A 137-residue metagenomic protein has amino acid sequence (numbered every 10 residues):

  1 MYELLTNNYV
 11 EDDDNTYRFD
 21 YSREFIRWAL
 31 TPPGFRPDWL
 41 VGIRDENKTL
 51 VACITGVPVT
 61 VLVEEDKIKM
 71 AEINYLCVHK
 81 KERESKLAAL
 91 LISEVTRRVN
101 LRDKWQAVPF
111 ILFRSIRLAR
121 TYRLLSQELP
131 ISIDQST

Functional and structural regions predicted by a protein language model:
M1-T137: An N-terminus-focused feature that recognizes amino-terminal "leader" regions
